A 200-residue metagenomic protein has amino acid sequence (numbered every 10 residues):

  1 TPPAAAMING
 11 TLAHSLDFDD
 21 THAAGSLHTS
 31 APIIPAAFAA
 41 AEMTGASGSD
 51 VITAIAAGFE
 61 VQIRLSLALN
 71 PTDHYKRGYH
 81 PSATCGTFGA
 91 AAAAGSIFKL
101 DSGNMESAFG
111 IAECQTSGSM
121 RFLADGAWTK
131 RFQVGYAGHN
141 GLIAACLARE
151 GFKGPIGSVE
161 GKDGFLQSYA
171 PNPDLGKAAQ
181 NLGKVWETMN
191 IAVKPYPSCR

Functional and structural regions predicted by a protein language model:
T1-M189: N-terminal core-entry segment
I191-R200: Long, repeat-rich segments with strong aromatic
